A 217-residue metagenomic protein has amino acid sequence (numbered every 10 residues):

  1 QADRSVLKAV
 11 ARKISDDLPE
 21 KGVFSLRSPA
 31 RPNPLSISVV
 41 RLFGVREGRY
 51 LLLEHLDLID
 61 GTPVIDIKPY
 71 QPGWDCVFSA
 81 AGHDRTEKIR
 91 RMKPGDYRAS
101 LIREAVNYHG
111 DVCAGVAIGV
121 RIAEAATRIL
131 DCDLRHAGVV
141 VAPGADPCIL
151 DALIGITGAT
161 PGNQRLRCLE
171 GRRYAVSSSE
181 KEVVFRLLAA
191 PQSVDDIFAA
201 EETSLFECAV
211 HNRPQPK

Functional and structural regions predicted by a protein language model:
Q1-V39, V45-R90: Glycine-rich, low-complexity intrinsically disordered segments
F43-G44, L166: Short, exposed beta-strand/loop patches in secreted or surface proteins that constitute
K88-V112, V116, V120-K217: Non-transmembrane, aqueous-exposed alpha-helical and coiled segments at domain scale
